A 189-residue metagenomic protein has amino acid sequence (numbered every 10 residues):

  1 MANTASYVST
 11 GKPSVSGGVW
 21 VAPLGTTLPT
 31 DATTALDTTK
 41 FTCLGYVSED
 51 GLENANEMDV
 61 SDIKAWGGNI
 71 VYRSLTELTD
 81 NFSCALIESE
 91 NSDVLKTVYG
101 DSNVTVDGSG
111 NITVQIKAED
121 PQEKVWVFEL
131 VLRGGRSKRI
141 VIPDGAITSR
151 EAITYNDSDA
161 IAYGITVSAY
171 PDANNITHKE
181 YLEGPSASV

Functional and structural regions predicted by a protein language model:
M1-L44: Polar/acidic, low-complexity leader/linker segments enriched in S/T/G and N/D
L28-T39, A65-W66, V106-I116: Surface-exposed ligand/attachment interfaces on beta-rich extracellular proteins
D37-A85: A glycine-rich, hydrophobic loop/mini-helix early in the fold
L44-I63, T97-S109, K138-S149: Generic detector of solvent-exposed, compositionally biased contiguous segments
N69-Y72, F128-L130, I153-Y155: Beta-strand-rich interaction surfaces with strong enrichment in secreted/lumenal proteins
Y72-S92, S158-D172: Oligomerization/assembly interface segments of phage tail-like spikes and tubes
S92-I142: Short helix-loop boundary/capping segments
R136-V189: Mixed-charge, glycine-accented linear interaction segment located at domain edges/termini
